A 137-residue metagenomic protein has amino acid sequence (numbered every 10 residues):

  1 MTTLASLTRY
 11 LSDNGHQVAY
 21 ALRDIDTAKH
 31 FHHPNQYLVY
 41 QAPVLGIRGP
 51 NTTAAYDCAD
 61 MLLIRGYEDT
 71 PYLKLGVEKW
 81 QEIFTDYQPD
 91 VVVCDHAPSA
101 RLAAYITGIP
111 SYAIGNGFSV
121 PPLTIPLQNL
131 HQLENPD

Functional and structural regions predicted by a protein language model:
M1, I25, H96-A100: Gly/Ser/Thr-rich loops at beta-strand to alpha-helix junctions that form or flank small-molecule/cofactor-binding
M1-S12: Short amphipathic alpha-helix
Y10, L102-A103: Hydrophobic/aromatic ligand-binding patch that stacks against planar heteroaromatic rings of cofactors or nucleotides
D13-N14, V18-P71: Conserved nucleotide-sugar phosphate-binding/catalytic loop shared by glycosyltransferases and other
L22-D24, C94, G115: Short beta-strand/turn micro-motifs composed of small residues that flank or help shape donor/cofactor-binding pockets
A55-S99: Conserved nucleotide-sugar donor-binding subdomain of glycosyltransferases
P110-D137: Active-site-proximal region of nucleotide-activated glycan assembly enzymes, centered on histidine/acidic-rich loops
